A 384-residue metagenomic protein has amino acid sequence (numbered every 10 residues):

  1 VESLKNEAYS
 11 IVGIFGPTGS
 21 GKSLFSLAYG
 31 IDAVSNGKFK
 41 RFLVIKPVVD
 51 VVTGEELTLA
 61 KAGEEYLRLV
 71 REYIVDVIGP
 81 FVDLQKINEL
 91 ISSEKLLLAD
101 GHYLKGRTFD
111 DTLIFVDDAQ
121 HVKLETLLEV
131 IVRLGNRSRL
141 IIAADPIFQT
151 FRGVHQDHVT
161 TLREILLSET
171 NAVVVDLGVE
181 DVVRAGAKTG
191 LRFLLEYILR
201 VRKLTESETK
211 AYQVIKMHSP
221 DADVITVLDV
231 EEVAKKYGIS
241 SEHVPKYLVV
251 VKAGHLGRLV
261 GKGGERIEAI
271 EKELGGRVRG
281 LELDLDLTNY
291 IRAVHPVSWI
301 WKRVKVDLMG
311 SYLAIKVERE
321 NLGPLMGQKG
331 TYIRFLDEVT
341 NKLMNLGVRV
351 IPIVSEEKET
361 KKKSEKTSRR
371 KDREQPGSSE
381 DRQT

Functional and structural regions predicted by a protein language model:
V1-Y9: Pre-Walker A adenine-sensing motif
Y9-S20, L24-L84, L96-D111, L124-K210: Conserved helicase motor core of SF1/SF2 NTP-dependent helicases
I14, F115-D117, I142-D145, D176-G178 (+3 more regions): Conserved beta-strand segments of the P-loop GTPase G domain that flank and frequently precede/overlap
I87: Extended basic-aromatic, gly/pro-enriched interface segments that bind polyanionic ligands
L90-E94: C-terminal structural cap/anchor segments
V116-V122, P146-I147, L256: Conserved Walker B
R184-T384: RNA-contacting regions in translation and RNA-metabolism proteins, encompassing KH/S1 modules where present
